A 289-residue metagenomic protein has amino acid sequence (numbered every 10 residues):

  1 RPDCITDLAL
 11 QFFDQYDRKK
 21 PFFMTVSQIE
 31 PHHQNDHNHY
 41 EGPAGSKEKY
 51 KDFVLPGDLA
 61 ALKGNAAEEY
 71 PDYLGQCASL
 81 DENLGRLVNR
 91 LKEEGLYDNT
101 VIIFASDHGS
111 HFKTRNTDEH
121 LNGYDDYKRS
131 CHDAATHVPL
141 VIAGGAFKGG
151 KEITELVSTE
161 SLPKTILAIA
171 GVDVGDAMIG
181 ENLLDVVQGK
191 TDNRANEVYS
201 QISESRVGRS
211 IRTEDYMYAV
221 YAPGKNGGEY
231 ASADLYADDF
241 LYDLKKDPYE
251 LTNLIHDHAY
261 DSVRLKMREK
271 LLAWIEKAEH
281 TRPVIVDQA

Functional and structural regions predicted by a protein language model:
P2-P56, K92-V101, D133, S262 (+1 more regions): Active-site regions of oxyanion-processing enzymes, predominantly non-cytosolic
D3-I5, A67-E82, D125-V138, F147-K164 (+3 more regions): A short beta-strand-to-alpha-helix junction
T6-L10, L55-T100, S262, W274: A long, amphipathic alpha-helix that forms part of the scaffold/cap immediately adjacent to metal-dependent active
F23-E30, V101-S106, I142, E197-Q201 (+2 more regions): Short beta-strand segments
Q28-H33, H108-H111, F147-K148, L183 (+5 more regions): Short, solvent-exposed loop/turn segments at secondary-structure junctions
H39, L254-A289: Long, internal low-complexity/basic segments
H39-G45, K92-K151, S158: Histidine-centered active-site microenvironments of extracellular/periplasmic hydrolases and transferases
H132-A134, I202-H256, I285: C-terminal, low-complexity/hydrophilic appendages and adjacent surface loops of extracellular/periplasmic anionic
